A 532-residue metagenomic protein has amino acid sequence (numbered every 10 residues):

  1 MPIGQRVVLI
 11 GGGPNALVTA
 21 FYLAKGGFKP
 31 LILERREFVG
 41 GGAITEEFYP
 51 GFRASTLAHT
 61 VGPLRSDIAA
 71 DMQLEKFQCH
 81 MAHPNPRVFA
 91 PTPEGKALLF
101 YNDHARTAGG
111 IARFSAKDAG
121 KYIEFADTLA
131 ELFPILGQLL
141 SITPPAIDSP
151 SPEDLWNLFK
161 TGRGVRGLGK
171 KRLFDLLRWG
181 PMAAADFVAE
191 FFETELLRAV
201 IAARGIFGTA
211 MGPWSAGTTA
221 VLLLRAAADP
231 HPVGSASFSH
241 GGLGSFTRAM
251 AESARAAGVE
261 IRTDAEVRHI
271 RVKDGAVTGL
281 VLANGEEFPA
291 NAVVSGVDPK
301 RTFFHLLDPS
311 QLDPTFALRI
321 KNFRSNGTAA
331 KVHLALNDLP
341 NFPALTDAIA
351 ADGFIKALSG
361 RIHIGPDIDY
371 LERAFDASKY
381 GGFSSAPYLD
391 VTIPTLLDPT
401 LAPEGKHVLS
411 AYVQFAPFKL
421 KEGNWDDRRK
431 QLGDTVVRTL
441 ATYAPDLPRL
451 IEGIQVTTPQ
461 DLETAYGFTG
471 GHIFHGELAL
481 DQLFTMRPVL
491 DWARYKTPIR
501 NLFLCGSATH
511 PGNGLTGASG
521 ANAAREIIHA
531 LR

Functional and structural regions predicted by a protein language model:
P2-D148: N-terminal glycine-rich phosphate/pyrophosphate-binding loop and immediately adjacent elements
L74-Q78, L306-S410, D461, G467-P488 (+1 more regions): FAD cofactor-binding and catalytic pocket of flavoenzymes
A130-A257, F468-L483: Active-site/ligand-binding neighborhood in enzyme catalytic cores
T194, R198-W214, G365, G381-P394 (+1 more regions): A glycine-rich dinucleotide-binding beta-alpha-beta segment and adjacent secondary-structure elements that constitute
A236-A249, S253-A257, I270-R271, V281-T346: Glycine-rich loop(s) and the adjacent beta-strand/alpha-helix scaffold that form part
T263-V277: A conserved short coil-to-beta-strand element within the FAD-binding core of flavoproteins
D313, L339-P340, D376-S385, W425-T464: Flavin-binding catalytic cores
S507-I528: A conserved FAD-binding loop/helix module that cradles the flavin
